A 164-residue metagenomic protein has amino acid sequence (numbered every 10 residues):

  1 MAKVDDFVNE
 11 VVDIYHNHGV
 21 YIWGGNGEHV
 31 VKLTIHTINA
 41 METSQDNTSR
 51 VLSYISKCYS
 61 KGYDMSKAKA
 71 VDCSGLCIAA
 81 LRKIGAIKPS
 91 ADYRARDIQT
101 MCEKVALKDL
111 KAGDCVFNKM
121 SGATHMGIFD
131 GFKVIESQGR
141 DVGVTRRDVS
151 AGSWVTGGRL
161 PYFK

Functional and structural regions predicted by a protein language model:
M1-A86, I135-S137, S153, P161: N-terminal capping segments
A2-N9, I78, A86-V155, P161-F163: ...with weaker cross-activation on analogous glycine-rich loops/strands in unrelated enzymes
